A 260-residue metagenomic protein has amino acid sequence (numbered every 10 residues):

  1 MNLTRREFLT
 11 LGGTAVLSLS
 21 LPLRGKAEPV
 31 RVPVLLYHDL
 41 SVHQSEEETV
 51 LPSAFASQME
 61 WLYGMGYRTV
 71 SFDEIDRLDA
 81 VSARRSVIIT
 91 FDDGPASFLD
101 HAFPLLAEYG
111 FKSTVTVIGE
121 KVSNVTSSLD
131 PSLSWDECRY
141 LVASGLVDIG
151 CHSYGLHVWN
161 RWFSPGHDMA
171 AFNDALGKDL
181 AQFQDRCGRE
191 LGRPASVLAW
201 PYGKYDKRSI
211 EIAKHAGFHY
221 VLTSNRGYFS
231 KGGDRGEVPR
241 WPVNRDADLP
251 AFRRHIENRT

Functional and structural regions predicted by a protein language model:
M1-L3: N-terminal secretory signal peptides
E7-G25: N-terminal export signals
P22-Y37, H43: C-terminal segment of N-terminal export signals and the immediately downstream linker at the start of the mature
L35-S41, S82-V87, A96, A107-D206 (+1 more regions): Metal-dependent polysaccharide deacetylase catalytic core of the NodB/CE4 family, i.e., the active-site-bearing domain
V50-V81, G188, K214-L249, T260: C-terminal domain-boundary segment and adjacent tail
L62, D92, L106, L198 (+1 more regions): Conserved, mostly hydrophobic/aromatic
A171, K204-H219: Short, electropositive alpha-helical surface patch
